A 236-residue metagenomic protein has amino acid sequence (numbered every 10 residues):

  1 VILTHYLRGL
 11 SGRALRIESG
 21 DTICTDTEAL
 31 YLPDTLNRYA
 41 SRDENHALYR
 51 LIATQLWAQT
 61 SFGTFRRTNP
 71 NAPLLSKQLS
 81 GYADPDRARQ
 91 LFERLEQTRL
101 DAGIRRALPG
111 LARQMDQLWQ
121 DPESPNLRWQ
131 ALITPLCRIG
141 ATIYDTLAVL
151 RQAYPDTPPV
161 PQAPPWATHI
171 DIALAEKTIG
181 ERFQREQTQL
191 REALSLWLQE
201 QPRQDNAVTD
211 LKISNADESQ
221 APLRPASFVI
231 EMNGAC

Functional and structural regions predicted by a protein language model:
V1-Q184, Q189, S195, E218-A221 (+1 more regions): Basic/hydrophobic alpha-helical interface regions
L194-C236: Segments forming glycine/polar-rich beta-alpha architectures that bind adenosine-containing cofactors
